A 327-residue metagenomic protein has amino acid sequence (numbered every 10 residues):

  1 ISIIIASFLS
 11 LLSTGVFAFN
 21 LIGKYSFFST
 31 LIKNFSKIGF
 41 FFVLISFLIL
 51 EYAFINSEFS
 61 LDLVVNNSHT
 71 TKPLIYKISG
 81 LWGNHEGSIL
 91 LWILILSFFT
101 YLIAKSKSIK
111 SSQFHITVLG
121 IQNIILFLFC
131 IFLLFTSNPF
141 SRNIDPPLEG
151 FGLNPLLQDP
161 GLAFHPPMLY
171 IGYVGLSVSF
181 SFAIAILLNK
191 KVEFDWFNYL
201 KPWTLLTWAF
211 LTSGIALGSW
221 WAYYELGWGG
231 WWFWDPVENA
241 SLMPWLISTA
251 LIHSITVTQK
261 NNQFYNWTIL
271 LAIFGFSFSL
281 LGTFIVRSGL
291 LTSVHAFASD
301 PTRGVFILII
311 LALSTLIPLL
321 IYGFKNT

Functional and structural regions predicted by a protein language model:
I1-T327: Polytopic transmembrane helical bundles with strong interfacial aromatic enrichment
